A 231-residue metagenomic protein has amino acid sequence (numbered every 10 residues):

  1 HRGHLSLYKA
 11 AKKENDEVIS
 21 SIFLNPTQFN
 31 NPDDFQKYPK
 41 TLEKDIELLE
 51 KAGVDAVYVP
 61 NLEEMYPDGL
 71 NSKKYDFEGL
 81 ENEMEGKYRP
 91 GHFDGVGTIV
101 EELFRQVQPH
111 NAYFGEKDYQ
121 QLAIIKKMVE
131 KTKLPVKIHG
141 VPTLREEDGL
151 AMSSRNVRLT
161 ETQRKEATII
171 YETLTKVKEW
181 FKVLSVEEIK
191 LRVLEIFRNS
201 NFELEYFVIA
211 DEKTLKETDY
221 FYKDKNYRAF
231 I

Functional and structural regions predicted by a protein language model:
R2-F202, A210-Y220, K225-Y227: Nucleotidyltransferase catalytic core that binds NTPs
F207: Substrate/ligand-engaging "lid" and interaction regions
